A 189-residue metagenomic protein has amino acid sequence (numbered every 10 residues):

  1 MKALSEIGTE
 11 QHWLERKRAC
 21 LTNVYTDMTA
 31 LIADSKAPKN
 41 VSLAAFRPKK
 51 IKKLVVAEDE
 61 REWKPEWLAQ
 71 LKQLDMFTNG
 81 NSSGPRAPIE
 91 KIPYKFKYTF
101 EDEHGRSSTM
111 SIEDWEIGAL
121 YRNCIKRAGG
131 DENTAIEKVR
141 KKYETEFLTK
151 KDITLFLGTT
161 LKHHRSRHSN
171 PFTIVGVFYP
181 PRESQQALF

Functional and structural regions predicted by a protein language model:
L4-F189: Nucleic-acid-binding small beta-barrel platforms of the OB/S1 family and closely associated recruitment extensions
